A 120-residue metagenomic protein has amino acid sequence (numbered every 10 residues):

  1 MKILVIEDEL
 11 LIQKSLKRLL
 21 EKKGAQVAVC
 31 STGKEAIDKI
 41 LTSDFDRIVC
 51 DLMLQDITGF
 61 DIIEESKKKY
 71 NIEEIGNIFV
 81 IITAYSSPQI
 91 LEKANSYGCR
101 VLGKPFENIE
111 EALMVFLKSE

Functional and structural regions predicted by a protein language model:
E7: Conserved acidic carboxylate
L10-A28: Two-component/phosphorelay signaling modules centered on CheY-like receiver
V29-R47: Acidic, metal-coordinating helix/loop segments flanking the phosphotransfer/catalytic sites of two-component signaling
T32, T58-E64: Acidic catalytic/metal-coordinating carboxylates
D51: Active-site residues of response regulator receiver
Q55: The feature encodes the CheY-like receiver
D61, Y85-G103, E107: Alpha4 helix (beta4-alpha4-beta5 surface) of REC/receiver domains from two-component response regulators
